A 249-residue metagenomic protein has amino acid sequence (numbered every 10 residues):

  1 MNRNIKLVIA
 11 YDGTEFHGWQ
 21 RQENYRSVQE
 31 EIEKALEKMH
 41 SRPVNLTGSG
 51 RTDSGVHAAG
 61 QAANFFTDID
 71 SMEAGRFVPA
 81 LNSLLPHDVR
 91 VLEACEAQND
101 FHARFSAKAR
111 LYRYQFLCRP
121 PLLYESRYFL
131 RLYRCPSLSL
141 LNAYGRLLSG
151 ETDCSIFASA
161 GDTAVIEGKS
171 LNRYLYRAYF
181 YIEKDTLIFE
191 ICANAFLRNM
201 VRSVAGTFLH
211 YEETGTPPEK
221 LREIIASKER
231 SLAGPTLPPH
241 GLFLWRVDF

Functional and structural regions predicted by a protein language model:
M1-F249: Structured-RNA-binding interfaces characteristic of tRNA pseudouridine synthases
